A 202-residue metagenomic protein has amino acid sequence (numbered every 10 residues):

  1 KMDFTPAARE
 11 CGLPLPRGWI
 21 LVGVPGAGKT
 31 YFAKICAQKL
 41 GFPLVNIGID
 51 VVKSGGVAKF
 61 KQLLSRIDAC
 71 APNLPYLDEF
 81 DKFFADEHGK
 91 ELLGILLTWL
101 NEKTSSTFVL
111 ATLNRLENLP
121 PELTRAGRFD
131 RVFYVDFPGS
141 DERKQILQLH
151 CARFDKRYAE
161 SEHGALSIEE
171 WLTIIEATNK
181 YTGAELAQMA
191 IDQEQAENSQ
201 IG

Functional and structural regions predicted by a protein language model:
K1-L172: Walker A/P-loop NTP-binding motif of AAA+ ATPase domains
F133, R157-G202: Conserved AAA+ ATPase small/helical "lid" subdomain
